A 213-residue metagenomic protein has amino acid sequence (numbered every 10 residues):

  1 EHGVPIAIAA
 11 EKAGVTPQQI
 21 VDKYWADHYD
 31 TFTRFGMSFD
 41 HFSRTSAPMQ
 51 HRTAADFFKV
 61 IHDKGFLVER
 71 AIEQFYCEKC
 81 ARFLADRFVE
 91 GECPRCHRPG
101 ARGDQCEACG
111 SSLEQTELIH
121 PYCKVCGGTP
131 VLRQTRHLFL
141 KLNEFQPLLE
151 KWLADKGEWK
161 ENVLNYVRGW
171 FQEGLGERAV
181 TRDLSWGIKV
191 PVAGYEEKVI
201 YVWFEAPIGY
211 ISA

Functional and structural regions predicted by a protein language model:
E1-R70, E78-R82, P94, K151 (+1 more regions): N-terminal Rossmann-like or analogous alpha/beta NTP/dinucleotide-binding catalytic cores that position adenine
V4, G91, E197-K198: Change "...and in nucleic-acid phosphodiester-cleaving endonucleases..." to "...and in nucleic-acid processing enzymes
P5, A9, C109, I211: Residues that scaffold the ATP/ADP-binding catalytic core of kinase and kinase-like folds
T33, D63-F66, S111, G128 (+2 more regions): Generic secondary-structure signature for well-ordered alpha-helical cores
R44-T45, M49-T53, C96, Q105 (+1 more regions): Structured secondary-structure scaffolds
G65-H137: Cys/His-rich short segments
